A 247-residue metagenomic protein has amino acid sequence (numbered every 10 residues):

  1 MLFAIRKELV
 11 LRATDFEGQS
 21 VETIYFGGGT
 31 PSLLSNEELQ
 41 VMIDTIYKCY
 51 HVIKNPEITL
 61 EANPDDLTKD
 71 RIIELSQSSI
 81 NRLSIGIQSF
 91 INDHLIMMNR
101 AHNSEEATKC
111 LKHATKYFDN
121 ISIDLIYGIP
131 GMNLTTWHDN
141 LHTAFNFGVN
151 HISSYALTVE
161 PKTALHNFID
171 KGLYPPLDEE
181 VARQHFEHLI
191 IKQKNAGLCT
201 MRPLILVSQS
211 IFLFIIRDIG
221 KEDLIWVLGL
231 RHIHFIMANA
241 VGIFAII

Functional and structural regions predicted by a protein language model:
M1-D15, Q19-I247: C-terminal scaffold of the Radical SAM
